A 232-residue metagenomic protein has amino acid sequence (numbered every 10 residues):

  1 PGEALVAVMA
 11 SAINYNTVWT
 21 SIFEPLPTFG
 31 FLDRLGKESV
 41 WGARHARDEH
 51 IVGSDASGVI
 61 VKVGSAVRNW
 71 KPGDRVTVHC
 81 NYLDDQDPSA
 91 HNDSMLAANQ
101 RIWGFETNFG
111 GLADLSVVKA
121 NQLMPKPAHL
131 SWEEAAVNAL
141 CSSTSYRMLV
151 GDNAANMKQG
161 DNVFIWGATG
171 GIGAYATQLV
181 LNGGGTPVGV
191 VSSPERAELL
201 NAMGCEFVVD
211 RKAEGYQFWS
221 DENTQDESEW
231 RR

Functional and structural regions predicted by a protein language model:
P1-A12, P25-P88, P127: Glycine-rich beta-strand-centered segment in the early N-terminal region that forms part of a ligand/cofactor-binding
V8, S145, V180, L200: Terminal peptide-recognition signature
P25-A46, D87-N99, A213-R231: Charged, glycine/proline-rich intrinsically disordered loops and linkers
G42-R47, S54, Y82-G167: NAD(P)H dinucleotide-binding glycine-rich loop of Rossmann-like/cofactor-binding domains, especially the beta1-alpha1
G53, G173-A174: N-terminal Rossmann-fold NAD(P) dinucleotide-binding loop
T144, Y175-A176: Hydrolases whose catalytic domains are alpha/beta-hydrolase-1, hotdog thioesterase, or metallo-beta-lactamase-like
T169, T177: N-terminal Rossmann NAD(P)H-binding glycine-rich loop of SDR-like oxidoreductase domains
L181-R232: Adenosine-nucleotide cofactor-binding segment
